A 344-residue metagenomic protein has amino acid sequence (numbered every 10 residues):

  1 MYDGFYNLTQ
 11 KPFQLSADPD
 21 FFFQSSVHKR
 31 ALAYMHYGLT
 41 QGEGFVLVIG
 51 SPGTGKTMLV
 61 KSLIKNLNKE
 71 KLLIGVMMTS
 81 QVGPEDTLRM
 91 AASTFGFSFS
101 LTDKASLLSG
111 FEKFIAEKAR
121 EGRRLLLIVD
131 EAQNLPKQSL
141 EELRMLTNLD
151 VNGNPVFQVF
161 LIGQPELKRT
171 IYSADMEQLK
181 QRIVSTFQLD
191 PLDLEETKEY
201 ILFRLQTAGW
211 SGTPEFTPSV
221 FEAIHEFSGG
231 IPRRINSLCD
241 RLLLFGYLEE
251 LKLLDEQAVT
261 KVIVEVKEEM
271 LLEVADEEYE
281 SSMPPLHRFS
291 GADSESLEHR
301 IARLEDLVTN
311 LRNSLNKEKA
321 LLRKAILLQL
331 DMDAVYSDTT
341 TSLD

Functional and structural regions predicted by a protein language model:
M1-G42, T341-L343: A short, basic N-terminal segment
T9-Q10, Q257-D344: Trafficking entry modules
K11, K71-I74, V82-L101: Conserved NTP-binding/hydrolysis module of P-loop NTPases
G42-S62, S80: Walker A/P-loop nucleotide-binding motif
V46-I49, G75-V76, I128: Short hydrophobic/aromatic beta-strand immediately N-terminal to the Walker A/P-loop
G83-P84, F99-V129, N134-L140, V151-N154 (+3 more regions): Mid-core helix/loop region of P-loop NTP-binding domains shared across ATPases and GTPases
E117-G122, L126, T170-F227, P232 (+2 more regions): Helix-loop-helix "sensor" segment of P-loop NTPases
F221, D240, L244-M270: Conserved C-terminal helix/linker of AAA+ ATPases
